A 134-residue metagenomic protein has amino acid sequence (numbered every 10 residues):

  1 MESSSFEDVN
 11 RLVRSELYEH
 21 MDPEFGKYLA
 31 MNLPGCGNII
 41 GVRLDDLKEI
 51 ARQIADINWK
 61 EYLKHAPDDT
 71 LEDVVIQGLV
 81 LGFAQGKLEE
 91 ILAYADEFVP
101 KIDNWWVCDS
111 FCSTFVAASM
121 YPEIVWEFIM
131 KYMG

Functional and structural regions predicted by a protein language model:
M1-G134: Alpha-helical scaffold domains
